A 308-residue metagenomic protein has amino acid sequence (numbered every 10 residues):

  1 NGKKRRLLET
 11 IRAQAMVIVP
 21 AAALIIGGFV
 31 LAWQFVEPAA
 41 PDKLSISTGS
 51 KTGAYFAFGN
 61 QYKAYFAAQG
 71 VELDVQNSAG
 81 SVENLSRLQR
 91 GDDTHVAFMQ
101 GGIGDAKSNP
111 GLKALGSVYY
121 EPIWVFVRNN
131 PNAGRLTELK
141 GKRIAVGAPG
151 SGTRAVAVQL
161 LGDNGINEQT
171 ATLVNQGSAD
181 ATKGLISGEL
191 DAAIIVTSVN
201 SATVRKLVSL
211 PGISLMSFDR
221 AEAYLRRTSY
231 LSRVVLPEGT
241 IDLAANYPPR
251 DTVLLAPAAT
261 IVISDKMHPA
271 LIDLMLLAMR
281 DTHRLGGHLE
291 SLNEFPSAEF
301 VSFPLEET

Functional and structural regions predicted by a protein language model:
N1-V82, S108-G111, Y119-Y120, R284-T308: N-terminal hydrophobic or amphipathic helices and topogenic motifs
P41-F66, E121-K183, S187: Bilobed "Venus flytrap"/periplasmic-binding protein-like clamshell domains and structurally analogous long
A64-V71, Q89-D93, G162-I166, I186 (+3 more regions): Sec-exported extracytoplasmic/periplasmic mature domains
N77-S81, D92-G104, S178, I194-S201 (+1 more regions): Beta->alpha turn/N-cap motifs
L88-Q100, S108-P122: Short beta-strand-centered segments that line the small-molecule binding cleft or hinge of alpha/beta clamshell
P110-V118, I144, A244-T252: A structural signal for short loop-to-beta-strand junctions that line the ligand-binding cleft of periplasmic/secreted
P131, E168-A256: Pocket-lining segment of extracytoplasmic ligand-binding domains
A244-T308: Segments of small-molecule ligand-sensing domains
